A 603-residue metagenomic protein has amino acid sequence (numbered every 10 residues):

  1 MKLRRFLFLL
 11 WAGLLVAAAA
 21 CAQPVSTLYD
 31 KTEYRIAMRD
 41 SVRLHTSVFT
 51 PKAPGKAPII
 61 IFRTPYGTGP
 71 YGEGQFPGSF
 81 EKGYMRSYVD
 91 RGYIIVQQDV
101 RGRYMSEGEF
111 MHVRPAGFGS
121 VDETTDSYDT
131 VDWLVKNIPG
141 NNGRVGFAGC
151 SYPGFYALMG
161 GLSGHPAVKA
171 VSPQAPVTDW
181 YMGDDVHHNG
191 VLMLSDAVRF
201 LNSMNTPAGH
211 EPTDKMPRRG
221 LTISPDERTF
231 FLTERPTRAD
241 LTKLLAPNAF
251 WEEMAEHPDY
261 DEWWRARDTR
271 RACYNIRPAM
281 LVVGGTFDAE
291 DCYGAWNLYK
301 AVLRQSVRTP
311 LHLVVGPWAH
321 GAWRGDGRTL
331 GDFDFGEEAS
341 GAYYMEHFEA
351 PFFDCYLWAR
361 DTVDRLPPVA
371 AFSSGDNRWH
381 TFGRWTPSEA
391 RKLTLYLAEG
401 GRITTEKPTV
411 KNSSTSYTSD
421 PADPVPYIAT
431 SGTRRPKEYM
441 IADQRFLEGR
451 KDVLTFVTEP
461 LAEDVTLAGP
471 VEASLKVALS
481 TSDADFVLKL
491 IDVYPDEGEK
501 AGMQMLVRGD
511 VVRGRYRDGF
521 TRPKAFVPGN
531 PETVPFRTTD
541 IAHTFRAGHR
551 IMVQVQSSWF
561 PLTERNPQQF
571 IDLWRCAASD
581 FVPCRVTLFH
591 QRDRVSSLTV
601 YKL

Functional and structural regions predicted by a protein language model:
Q23-G55, V457-E463, F526: N-terminal cap/lid segment of alpha/beta-hydrolase-fold proteins
T32, F333-E338, A342-F348, Y356-L603: Glycine/threonine-rich phosphate-binding loop and adjacent beta-strand/alpha-helix elements that clamp
K52-K136, V186, G325-G336, R450 (+4 more regions): Cap/lid segment of the alpha/beta-hydrolase catalytic domain
E81-K82, D90, T124, M159-N275: Accessory cap/linker subdomain of secreted extracellular hydrolases
P139-S151: Alpha/beta-hydrolase fold nucleophile elbow
G149-M159: Glycine-rich nucleophile elbow surrounding the catalytic serine of serine-hydrolase chemistry
I276, V282-G284: Short beta-strand/loop motif that positions the catalytic acidic residue of the alpha/beta-hydrolase fold
A289-W296: Conserved alpha/beta-hydrolase "acid-adjacent" motif
